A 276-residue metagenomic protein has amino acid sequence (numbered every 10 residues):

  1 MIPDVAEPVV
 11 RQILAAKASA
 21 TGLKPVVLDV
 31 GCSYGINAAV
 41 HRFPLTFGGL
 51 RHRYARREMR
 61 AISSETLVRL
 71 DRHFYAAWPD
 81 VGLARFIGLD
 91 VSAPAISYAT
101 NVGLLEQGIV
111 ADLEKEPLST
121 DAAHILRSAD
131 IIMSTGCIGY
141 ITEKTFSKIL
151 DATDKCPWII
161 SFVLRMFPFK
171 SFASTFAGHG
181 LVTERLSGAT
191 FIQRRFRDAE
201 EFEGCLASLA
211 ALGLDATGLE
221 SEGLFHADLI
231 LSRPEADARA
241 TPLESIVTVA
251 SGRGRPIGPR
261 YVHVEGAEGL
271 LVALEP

Functional and structural regions predicted by a protein language model:
M1-V26, Y34-I36, V40-R60: Class I SAM-dependent methyltransferase Rossmann-like catalytic core, especially the SAM/SAH-binding loop
L45-R85: Short mixed-charge
L89-P94: Conserved SAM/SAH-binding beta-strand->alpha-helix loop
L104-E116: Conserved SAM-binding strand-loop segment of SAM-dependent methyltransferases
S119-I131: A short acidic, Gly/Pro-enriched loop at the edge of an enzyme's catalytic core that lines a small-molecule cofactor
S128-F146: A short SAM/SAH-binding and catalytic strip from SAM-dependent methyltransferases
T153-F167: Conserved beta-strand signature within the Rossmann-like core of class I S-adenosyl-L-methionine
T183-R239: Class I S-adenosyl-L-methionine
